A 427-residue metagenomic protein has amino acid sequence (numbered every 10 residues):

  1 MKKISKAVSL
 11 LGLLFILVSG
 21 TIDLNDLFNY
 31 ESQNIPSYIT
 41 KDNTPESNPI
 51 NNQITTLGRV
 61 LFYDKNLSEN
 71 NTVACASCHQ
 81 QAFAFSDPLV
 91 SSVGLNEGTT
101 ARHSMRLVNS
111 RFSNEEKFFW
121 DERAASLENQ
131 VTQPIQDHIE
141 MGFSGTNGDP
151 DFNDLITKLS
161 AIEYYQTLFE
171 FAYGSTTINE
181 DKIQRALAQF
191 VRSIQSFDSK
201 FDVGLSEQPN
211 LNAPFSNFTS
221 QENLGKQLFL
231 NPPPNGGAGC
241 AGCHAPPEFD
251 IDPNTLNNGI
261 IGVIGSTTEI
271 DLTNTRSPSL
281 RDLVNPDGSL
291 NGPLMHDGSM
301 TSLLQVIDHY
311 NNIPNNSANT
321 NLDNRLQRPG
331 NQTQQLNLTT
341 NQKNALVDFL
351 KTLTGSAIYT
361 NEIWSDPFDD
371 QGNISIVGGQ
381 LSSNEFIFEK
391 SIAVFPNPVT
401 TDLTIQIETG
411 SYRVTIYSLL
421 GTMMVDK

Functional and structural regions predicted by a protein language model:
M1-L24, S383: Bacterial Sec-dependent N-terminal signal peptides
I22-Q133, D202-N321, N361-L381: Short glycine/threonine-rich turn/loop motifs
E97-R192, P293-T301, Q305, T339-L346: Periplasmic c-type cytochrome electron-transfer domains
I156-P234, A241-P253, L336, A345-F349: Extended surface/linker regions that mediate inter-domain or inter-protein docking in multi-component redox
T275-L280, T333, N341-V347, E389 (+2 more regions): Active-site lining segments that contact anionic ligands and/or coordinate catalytic metals
S317-T333, T339-G379: Middle-to-C-terminal accessory/interaction subdomains
E385-K427: C-terminal outer-membrane/trafficking sorting elements
